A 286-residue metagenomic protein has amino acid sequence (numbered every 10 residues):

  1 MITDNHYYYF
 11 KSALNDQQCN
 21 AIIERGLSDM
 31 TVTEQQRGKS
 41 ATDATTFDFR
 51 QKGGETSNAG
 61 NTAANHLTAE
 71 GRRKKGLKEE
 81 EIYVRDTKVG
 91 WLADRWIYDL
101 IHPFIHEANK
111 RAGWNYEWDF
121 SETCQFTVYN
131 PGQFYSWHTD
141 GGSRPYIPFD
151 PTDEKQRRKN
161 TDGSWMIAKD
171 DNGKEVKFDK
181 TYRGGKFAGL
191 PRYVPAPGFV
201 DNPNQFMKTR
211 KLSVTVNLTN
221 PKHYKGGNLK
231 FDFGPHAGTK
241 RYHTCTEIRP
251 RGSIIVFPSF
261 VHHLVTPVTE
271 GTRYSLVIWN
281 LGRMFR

Functional and structural regions predicted by a protein language model:
M1-V256, F260-R286: Fe(II)/2-oxoglutarate oxygenase catalytic core
